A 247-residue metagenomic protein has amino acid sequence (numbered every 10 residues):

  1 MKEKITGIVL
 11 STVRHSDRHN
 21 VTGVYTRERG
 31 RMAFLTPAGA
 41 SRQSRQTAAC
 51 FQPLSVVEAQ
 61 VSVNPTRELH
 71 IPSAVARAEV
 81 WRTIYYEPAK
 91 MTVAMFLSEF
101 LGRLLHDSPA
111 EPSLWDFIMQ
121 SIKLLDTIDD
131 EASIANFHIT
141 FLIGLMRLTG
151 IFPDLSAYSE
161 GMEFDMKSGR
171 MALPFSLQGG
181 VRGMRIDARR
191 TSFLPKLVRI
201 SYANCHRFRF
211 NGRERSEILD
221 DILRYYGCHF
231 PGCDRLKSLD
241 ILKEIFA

Functional and structural regions predicted by a protein language model:
M1-V21, Y25-A247: Non-catalytic alpha-helical scaffolds and adjoining flexible linkers that form interface surfaces for assembly
